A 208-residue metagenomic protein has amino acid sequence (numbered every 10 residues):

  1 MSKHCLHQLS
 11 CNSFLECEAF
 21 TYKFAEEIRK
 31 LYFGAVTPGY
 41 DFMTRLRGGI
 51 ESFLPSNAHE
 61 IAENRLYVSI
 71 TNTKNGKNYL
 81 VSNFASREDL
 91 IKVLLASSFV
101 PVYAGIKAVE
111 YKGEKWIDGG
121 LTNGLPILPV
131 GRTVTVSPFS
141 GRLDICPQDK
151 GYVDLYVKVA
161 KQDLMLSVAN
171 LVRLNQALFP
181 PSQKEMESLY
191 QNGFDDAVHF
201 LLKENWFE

Functional and structural regions predicted by a protein language model:
M1-S56, N78-S82, R87-L95: Patatin-like phospholipase
S2-H4, Y152-V153, G193: Alpha-helical transmembrane segments that form the membrane-embedded catalytic/substrate-binding core of multi-pass
E26, P55, F99, G141 (+2 more regions): Generic secondary-structure signature for well-ordered alpha-helical cores
Y40, A58, F84, Q183-Q191: Generic detection of long, well-ordered alpha-helical segments
H59-N175: Active-site gating loop/helix substructures
Y156-H199, K203-F207: C-terminal folded domains that constitute the principal catalytic or ligand-binding module of multi-domain proteins
